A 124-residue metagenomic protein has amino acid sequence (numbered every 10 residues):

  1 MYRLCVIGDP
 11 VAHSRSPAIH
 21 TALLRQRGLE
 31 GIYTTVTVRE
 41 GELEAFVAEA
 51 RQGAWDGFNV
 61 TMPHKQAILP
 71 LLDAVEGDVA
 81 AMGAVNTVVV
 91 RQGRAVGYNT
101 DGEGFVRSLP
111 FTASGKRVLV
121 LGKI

Functional and structural regions predicted by a protein language model:
Y2-T112: Phosphate/diphosphate ligand-binding glycine-rich loop within oxidoreductases
G115-I124: Glycine-rich phosphate/diphosphate-binding loop of Rossmann-like nucleotide-binding domains
